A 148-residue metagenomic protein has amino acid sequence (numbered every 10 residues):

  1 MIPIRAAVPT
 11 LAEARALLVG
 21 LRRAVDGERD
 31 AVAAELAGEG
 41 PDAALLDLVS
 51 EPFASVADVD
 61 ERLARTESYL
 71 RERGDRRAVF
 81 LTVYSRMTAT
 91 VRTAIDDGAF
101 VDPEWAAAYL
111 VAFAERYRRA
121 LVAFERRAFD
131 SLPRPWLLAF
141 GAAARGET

Functional and structural regions predicted by a protein language model:
M1-A54, D58-E61: Eukaryotic N-terminal, low-complexity and coiled-coil-prone scaffolding/targeting segments of large membrane-traffic
A6, T10, A78-V91: Short, charged N-terminal helix-start/capping segments
V32, D58-R71, T90-T93, L138-A143: Short, charged/polar, low-complexity loop and linker segments that flank or interrupt alpha-helical bundles
A43-V49, R65-S68, R92-D97: Charged, low-complexity surface segments at secondary-structure and domain boundaries
V49, Y69-F80, G98-A106, G146: Alpha-helical rod/repeat scaffolding segments in eukaryotic adaptors/tethers and long-chain four-helix cytokines
A54-L63, F80-R86: Helix-boundary capping/turn motifs
S85-T148: Internal, hydrophobic cores of structured domains that mediate oligomerization or house catalytic pockets within large
